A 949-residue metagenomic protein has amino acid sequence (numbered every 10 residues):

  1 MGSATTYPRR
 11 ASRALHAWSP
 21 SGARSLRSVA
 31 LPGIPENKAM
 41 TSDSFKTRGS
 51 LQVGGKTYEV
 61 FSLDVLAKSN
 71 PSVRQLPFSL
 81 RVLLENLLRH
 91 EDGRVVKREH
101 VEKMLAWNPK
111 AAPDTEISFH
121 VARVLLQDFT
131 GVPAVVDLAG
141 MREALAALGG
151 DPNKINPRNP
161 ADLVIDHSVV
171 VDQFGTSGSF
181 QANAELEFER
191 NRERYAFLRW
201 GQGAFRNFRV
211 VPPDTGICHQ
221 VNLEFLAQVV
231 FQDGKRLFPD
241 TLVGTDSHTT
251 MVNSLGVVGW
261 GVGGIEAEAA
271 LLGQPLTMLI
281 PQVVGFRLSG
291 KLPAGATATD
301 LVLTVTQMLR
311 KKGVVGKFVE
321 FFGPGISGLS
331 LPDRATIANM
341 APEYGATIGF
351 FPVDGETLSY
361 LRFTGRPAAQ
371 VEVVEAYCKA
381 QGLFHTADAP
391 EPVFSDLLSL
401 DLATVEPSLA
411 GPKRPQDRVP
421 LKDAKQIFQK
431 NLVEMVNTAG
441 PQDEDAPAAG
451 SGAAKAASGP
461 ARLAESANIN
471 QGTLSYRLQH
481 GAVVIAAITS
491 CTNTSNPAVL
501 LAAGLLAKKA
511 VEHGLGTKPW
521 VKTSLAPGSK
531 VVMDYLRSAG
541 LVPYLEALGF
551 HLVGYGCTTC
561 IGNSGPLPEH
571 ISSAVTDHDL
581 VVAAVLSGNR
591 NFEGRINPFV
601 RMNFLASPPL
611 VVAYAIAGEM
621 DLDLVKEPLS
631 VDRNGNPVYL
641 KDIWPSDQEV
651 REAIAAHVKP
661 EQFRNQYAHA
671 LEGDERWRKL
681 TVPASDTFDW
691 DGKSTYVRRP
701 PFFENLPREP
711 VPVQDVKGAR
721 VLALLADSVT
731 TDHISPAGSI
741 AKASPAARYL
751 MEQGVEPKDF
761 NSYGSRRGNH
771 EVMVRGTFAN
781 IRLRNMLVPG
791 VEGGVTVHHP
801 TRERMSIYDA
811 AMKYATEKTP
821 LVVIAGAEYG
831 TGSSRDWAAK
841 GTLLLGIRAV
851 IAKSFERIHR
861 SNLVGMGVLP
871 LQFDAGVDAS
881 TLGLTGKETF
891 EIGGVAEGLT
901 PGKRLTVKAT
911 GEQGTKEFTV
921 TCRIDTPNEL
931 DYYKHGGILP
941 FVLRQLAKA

Functional and structural regions predicted by a protein language model:
A39-H120, D162, R676-W677, P683-S685 (+2 more regions): Acidic/polar, glycine-rich intrinsically disordered N-terminal extensions of enzymes
D92-K291, A298-L303, P407-A410, Q429-F550 (+10 more regions): Long, structured ligand/cofactor-binding scaffold of large enzymes
H120, L138-E193, E320-F321, I326-A453 (+4 more regions): Terminal amphipathic helices with adjacent charged low-complexity linkers/tails
D233-E375, A380, F384-H385, D401 (+5 more regions): Mobile "lid/hinge" segments at catalytic clefts and subdomain interfaces of large enzymes
F322-L329, N589, A811-E856: Extracellular/luminal Protease-associated
D632-D647, R860-Y932: Acidic, glycine-rich flexible loop/linker segments
P683-D759: Segments forming glycine/polar-rich beta-alpha architectures that bind adenosine-containing cofactors
